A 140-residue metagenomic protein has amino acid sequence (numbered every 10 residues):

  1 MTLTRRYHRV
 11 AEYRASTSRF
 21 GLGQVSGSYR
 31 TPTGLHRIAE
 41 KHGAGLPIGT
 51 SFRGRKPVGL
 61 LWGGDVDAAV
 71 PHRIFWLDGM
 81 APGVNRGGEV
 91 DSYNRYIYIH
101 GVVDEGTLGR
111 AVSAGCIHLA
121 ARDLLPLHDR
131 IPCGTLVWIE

Functional and structural regions predicted by a protein language model:
M1-G21: A structural motif detector for short, solvent-exposed N-terminal "entry" segments of globular domains
T2, G23-V25, L46-I48: Short, solvent-exposed loop/turn elements at domain surfaces
T2, R14, R37-A39, W76: Short, conserved beta-strand segments within well-ordered enzyme catalytic domains that often line or immediately flank
Y7, T17-R19, H42, G79-A81 (+1 more regions): A mature extracytoplasmic/lumenal domain signature
A11-Y13, H36, R95-I97: Short beta-strand segments
R14-S28, P57-W62, A121: N-terminal post-signal-peptidase region of extra-cytosolic proteins
G23-H42: Short, surface-exposed secondary-structure junctions/capping segments
L46-E140: Exported/periplasmic cell-wall-interacting domains
